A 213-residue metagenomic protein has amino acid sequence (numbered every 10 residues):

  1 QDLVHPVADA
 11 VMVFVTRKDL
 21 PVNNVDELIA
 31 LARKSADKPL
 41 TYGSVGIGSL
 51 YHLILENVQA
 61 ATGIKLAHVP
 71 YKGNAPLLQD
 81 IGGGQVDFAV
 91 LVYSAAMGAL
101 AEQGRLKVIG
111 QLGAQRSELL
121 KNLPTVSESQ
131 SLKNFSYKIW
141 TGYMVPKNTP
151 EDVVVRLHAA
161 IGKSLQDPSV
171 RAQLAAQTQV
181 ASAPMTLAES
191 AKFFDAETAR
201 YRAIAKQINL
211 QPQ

Functional and structural regions predicted by a protein language model:
Q1-P76, V126-S131, W140-Q173: Hinge/capping helix and adjacent helix->loop/strand transition within the periplasmic-binding protein
N24, P70, G84-Q85, R105 (+3 more regions): Conserved functional loop/turn residues at catalytic and ligand-binding sites
A36-L40, I64, G82-A89, Q103-V108 (+1 more regions): Alpha-to-beta junction loops
N57-A61, F88-L123: A ligand-binding cleft/hinge motif common to bilobed small-molecule-binding domains
I64, E102, E151-Q213: An extracytoplasmic/periplasmic, membrane-proximal ligand-sensing/linker region
K72-G73, Q85, V92-Y93: Active-site donor-sugar recognition loop in glycosyltransferases
L77-L78, M97: Short, hydrophobic alpha-helical packing/hinge segments within bilobed ligand-binding/sensory domains
